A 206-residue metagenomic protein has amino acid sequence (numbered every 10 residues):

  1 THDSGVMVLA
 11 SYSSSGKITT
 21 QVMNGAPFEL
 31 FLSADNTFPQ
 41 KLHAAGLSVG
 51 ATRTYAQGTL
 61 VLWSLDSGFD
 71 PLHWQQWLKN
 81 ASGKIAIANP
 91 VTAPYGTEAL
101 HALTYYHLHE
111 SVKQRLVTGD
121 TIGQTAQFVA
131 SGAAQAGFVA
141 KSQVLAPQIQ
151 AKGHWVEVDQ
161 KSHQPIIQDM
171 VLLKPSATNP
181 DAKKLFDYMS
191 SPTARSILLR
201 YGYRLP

Functional and structural regions predicted by a protein language model:
H2-D3, M7-S11, G16, T20-A26 (+4 more regions): Exported/periplasmic ABC-transporter solute-binding proteins
